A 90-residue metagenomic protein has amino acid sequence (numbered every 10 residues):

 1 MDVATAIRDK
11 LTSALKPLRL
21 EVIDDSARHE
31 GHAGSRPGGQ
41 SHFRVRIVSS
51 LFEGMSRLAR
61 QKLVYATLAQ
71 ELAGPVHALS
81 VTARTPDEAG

Functional and structural regions predicted by a protein language model:
M1, A89-G90: Basic/polar N-terminal segments that are highly enriched at the extreme N-terminus, encompassing both cleavable
M1-R36: N-terminal first-folded block
K16-L18, G39-F43, P75-L79: A generic structural signal for short beta-strands and their flanking turns/coil linkers
I23, R46-V48, S80-R84: Solvent-exposed beta-strand sheet faces enriched in polar/charged residues
H29-H32, H42, Q61, H77: Histidine-centered active-site/metal-ligand motif
G31-S49: A short, structured beta-strand/loop element
I47-R57: A short interface-forming secondary-structure element
M55-A89: C-terminal structural segments of small proteins and small subunits
